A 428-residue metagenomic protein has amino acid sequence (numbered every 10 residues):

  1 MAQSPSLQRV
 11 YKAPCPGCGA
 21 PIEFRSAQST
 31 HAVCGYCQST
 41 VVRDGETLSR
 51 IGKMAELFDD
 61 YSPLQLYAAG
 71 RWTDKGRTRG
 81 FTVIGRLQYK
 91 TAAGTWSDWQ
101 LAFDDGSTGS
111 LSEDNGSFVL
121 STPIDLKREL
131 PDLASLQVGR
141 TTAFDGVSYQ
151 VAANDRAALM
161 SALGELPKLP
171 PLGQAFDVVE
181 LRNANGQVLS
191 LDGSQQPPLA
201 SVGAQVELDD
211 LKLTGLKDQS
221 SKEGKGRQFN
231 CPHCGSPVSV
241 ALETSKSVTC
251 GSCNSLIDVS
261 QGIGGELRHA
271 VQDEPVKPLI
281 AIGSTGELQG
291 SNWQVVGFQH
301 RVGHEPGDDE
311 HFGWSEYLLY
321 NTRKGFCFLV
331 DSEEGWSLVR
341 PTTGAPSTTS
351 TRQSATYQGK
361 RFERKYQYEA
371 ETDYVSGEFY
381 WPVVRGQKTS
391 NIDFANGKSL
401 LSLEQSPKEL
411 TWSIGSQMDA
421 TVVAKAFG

Functional and structural regions predicted by a protein language model:
M1-G428: Mixed-charge, low-complexity intrinsically disordered regions
